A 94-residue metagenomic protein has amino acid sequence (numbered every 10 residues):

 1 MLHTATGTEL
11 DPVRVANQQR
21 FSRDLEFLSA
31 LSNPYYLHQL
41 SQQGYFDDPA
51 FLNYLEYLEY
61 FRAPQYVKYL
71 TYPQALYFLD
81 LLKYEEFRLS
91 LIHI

Functional and structural regions predicted by a protein language model:
L2-Y54: N-terminal targeting and processing segments
D11-P12, Q19, R23, R62 (+3 more regions): An interfacial alpha-helical scaffold signature
L25-L37, A63-F78: Extracellular/lumenal glycan-associated surfaces
N33, Q42-G44, Y72-P73, L82-Y84: Short coil/turn segments at secondary-structure boundaries
D48, F87-S90: Cys/His-coordinated Zn2+-binding motifs and related Cys/His-dense segments, i.e., zinc fingers/knuckles in modular
F51-P64: Mature extracellular/luminal domains of secreted and GPI-anchored eukaryotic proteins, especially small
Y54-Y57, F78, S90: Charge-rich, solvent-exposed alpha-helical interaction surfaces
I92-I94: Conserved small/polar residues in nucleotide/adenosyl-binding loops
